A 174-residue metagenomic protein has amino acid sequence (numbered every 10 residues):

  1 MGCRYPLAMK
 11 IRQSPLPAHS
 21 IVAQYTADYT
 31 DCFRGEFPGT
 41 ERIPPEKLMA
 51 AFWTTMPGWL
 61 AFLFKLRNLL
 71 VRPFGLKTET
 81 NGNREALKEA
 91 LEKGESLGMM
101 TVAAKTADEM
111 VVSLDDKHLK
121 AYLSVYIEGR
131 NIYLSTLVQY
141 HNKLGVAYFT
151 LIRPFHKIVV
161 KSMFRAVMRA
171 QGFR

Functional and structural regions predicted by a protein language model:
R4-T80: Hydrophobic ligand-binding cavity/cleft-lining segments
T30-R34, E109, N131-Y133: Intrinsic-disorder/low-complexity, polar/charged segments enriched in Ser/Thr/Lys/Arg/Asp/Glu/Gln
F74, G82-A86, A90-E95: Surface-exposed helix/loop patches within compact recognition domains
E89-E128: Hydrophobic-ligand binding "helix-grip"
Y126-K143: Short acidic, glycine/tyrosine-flanked loop/strand segments centered on an H-E-D-like triad
Q139-V159: A short acidic/glycine-rich loop-to-helix N-cap element
S162-M163: Glycine-rich, low-complexity intrinsically disordered segments
M168-R174: Short, highly charged C-terminal tails/helix-capping segments
